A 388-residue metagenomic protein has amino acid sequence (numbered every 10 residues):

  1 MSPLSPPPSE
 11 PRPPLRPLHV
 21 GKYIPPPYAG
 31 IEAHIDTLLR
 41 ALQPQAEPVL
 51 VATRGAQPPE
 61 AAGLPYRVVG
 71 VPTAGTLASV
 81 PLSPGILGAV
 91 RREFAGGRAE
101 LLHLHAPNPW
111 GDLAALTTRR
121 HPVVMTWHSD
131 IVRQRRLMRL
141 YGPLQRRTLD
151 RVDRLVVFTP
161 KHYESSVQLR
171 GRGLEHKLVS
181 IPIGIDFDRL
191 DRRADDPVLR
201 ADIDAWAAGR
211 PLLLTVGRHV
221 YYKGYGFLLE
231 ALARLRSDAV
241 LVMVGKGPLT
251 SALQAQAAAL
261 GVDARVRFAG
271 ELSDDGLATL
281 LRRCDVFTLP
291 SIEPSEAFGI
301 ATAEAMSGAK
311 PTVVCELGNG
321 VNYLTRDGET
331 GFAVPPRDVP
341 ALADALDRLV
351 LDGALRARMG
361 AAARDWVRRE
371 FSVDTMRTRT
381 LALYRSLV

Functional and structural regions predicted by a protein language model:
P3, R12-L15, H19-A29, H34-L82 (+1 more regions): N-terminal strand-loop element at the rim of the active site of nucleotide-sugar-dependent glycosyltransferases
L18, D202-L232: Conserved donor-binding/catalytic core segment of Leloir-type glycosyltransferases
H34, L50, V69-G70, Q145-V198 (+2 more regions): Donor nucleotide-sugar binding/catalytic pocket of nucleotide-sugar-dependent glycosyltransferases
G85-L87, L101-V124, V132: An aromatic- and histidine-rich active-site surface loop
Q254-L272: Nucleotide-activated donor-binding/catalytic signature segment of Leloir-type glycosyltransferases, i.e., the conserved
R282-A297, K310: Acidic donor-binding loop of glycosyltransferase active sites
S307, P311-C315: Short hydrophobic beta-strand element within catalytic cores of glycosyltransferases and related nucleotide-activated
R326-G328, F332-P340, D347-A354: Conserved acidic donor-binding segment of nucleotide-sugar-dependent glycosyltransferases
